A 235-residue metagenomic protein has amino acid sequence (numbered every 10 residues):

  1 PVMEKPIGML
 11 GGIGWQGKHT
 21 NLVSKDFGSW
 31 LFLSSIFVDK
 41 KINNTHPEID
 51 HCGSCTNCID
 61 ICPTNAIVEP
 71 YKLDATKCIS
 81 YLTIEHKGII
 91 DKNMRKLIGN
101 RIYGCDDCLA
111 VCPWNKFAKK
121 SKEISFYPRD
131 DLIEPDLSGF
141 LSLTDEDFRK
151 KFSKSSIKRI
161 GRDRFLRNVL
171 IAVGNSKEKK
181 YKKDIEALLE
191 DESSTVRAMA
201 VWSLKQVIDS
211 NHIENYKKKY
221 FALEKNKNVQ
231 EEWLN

Functional and structural regions predicted by a protein language model:
P1-D131: Catalytic cores of enzyme domains
F126-E134, G174, H212: Helix-coil-helix junctions within alpha-helical repeat/solenoid scaffolds
R129-L170: Glycine-rich phosphate/pyrophosphate-binding loop and adjacent beta-alpha nucleotide/cofactor-binding cores
D147-K151, E178-L189, D209-F221: Amphipathic alpha-helical scaffolding segments comprising HEAT/armadillo-like alpha-solenoid repeats
R162, E192-S194, K225-N226: Short inter-helical turns and helix N-cap capping residues of alpha-solenoid HEAT/ARM repeat scaffolds
A172-N175, S203-Q206, E232-N235: Core register positions within helices of long alpha-helical scaffolds
K182-K183, E192-V207: Extended hydrophobic/aromatic segments used for targeting, binding, or gating
